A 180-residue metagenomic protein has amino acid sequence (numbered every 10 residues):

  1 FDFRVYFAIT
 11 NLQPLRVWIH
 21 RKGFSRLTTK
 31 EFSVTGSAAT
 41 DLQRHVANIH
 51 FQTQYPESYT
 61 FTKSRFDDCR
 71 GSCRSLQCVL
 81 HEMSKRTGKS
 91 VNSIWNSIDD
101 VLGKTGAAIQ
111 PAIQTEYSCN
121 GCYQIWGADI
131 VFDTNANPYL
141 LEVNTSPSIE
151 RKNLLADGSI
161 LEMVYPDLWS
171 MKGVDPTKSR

Functional and structural regions predicted by a protein language model:
F1-I125, D133-L140, N144, K152-R180: Catalytic core of tubulin tyrosine ligase-like
